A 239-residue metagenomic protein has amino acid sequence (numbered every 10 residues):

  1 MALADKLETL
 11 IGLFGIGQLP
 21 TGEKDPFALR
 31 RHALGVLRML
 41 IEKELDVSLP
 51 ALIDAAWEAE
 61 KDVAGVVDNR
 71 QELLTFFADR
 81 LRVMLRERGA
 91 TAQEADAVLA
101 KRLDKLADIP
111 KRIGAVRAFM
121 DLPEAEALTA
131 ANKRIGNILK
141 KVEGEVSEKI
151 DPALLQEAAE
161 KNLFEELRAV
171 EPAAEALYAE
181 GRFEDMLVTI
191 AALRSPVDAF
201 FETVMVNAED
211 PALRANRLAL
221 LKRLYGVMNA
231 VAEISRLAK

Functional and structural regions predicted by a protein language model:
M1-K239: Amphipathic alpha-helical "coupling" segments that flank catalytic cores
